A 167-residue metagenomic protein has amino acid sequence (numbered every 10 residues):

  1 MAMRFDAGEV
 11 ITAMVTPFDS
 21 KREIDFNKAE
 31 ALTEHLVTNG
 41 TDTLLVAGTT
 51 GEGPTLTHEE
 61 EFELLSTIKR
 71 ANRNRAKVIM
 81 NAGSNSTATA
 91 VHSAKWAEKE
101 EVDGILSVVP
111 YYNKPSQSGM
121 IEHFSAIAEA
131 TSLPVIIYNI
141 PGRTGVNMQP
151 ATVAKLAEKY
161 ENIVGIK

Functional and structural regions predicted by a protein language model:
A2-T12, T16-N147, K155: Active-site beta->alpha loop and helix N-cap motifs at the rims of alpha/beta catalytic domains
E158: Charged/polar, solvent-exposed surface patches and flexible loops
E161-K167: Catalytic beta/alpha-barrel core
